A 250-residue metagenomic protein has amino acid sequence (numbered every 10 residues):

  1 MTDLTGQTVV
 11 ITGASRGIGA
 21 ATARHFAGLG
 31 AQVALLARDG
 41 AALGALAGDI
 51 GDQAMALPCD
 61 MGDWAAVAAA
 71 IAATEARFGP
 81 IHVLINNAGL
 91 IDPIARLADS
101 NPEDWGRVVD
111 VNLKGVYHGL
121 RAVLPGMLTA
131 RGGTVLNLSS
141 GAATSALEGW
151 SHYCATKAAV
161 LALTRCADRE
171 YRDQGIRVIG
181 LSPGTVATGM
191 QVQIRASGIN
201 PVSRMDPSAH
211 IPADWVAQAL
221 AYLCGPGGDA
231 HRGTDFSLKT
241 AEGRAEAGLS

Functional and structural regions predicted by a protein language model:
S15-R16: Conserved glycine-rich cofactor-binding loop
G40, P58-A69, P102: The beta1-alpha1 cofactor-binding region of Rossmann-like NAD(H)/NADP(H)-dependent oxidoreductases
A95-L97, D104-G106: Substrate-binding pocket helix/loop in short-chain dehydrogenase/reductase
L120, T156: Active-site helix of classical SDR
S140: Residue(s) in the substrate-gating loop at a strand-loop-helix junction that position the organic substrate next
S145, C166-I176: Active-site-adjacent segment of SDR/Rossmann-fold oxidoreductases
I176, G180-L181, T188, A196-A247: C-terminal helical subdomain
